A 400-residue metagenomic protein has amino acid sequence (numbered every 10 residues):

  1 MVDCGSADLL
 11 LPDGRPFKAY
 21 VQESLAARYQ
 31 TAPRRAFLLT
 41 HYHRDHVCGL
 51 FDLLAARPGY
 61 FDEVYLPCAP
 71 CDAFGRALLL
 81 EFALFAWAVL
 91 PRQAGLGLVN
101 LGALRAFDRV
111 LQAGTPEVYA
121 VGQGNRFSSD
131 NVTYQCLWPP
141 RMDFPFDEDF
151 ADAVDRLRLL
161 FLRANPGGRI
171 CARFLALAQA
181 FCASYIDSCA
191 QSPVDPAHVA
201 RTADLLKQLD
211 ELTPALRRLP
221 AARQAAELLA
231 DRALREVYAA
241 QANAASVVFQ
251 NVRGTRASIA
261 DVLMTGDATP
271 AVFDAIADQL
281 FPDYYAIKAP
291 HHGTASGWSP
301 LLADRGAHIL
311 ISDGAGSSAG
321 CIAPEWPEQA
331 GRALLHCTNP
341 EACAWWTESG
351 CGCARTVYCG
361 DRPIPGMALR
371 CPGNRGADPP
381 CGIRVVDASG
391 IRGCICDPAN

Functional and structural regions predicted by a protein language model:
M1-G5, T133-R141, D261-D267, A286-A289: Active-site-proximal beta-strand elements of phosphoester/diester hydrolases
M1-P33, E236-V237, Q241-P270: Conserved beta-strand hairpin/beta-sheet module of binuclear metal-dependent hydrolase folds, prominently
C4, C68, R253, M264-D267 (+3 more regions): Active-site proximal loops enriched in glycine and acidic residues that flank catalytic Cys/His/Asp and coordinate
D8-L9, Y42-C48, C71-F74, Q123-N125 (+4 more regions): Active-site environment of divalent metal-dependent phosphoester hydrolases
L11-S24, L50, L84-D108, V272-A275 (+1 more regions): Well-ordered, non-membrane alpha-helical segments in soluble/globular domains
G14-L66, D278-S296, R305-L310: Active-site metal-binding motif and surrounding structural segment of the metallo-beta-lactamase
A56-D261, C351-N400: Flexible, acidic/histidine-containing loops and adjacent segments that form or flank the divalent-metal
P290, T294-G306, L310-N400: C-terminal regions of proteins
